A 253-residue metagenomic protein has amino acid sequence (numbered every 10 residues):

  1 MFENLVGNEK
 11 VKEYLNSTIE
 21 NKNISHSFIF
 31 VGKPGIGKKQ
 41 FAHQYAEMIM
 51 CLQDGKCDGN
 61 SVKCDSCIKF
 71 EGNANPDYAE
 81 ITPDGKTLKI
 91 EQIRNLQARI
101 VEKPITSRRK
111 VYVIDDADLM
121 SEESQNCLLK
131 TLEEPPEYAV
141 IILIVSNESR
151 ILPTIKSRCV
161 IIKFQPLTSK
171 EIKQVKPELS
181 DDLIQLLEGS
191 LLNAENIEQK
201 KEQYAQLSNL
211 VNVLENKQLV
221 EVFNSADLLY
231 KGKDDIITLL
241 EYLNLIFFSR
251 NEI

Functional and structural regions predicted by a protein language model:
M1-E123: Clamp-loader machinery-focused feature within the broader ASCE/P-loop NTPase space
M1-M48, S66-K69, E137-V140, S146-I253: Charged, glycine-rich active-site and insertion segments that engage polyanionic ligands
Q92, Y112, D116, M120 (+4 more regions): Helical "lid/switch" subdomain of P-loop NTPase nucleotide-binding domains
A98, K130, P153, S157: Conserved adenine-binding aromatic site and its adjacent loop/helix in ATP-hydrolyzing domains
V101, N126-L143: Conserved catalytic/switch belt of AAA+ P-loop NTPases
M120, L128-L132, I184: Hydrophobic alpha-helical segments that mediate membrane insertion or helix-helix packing
